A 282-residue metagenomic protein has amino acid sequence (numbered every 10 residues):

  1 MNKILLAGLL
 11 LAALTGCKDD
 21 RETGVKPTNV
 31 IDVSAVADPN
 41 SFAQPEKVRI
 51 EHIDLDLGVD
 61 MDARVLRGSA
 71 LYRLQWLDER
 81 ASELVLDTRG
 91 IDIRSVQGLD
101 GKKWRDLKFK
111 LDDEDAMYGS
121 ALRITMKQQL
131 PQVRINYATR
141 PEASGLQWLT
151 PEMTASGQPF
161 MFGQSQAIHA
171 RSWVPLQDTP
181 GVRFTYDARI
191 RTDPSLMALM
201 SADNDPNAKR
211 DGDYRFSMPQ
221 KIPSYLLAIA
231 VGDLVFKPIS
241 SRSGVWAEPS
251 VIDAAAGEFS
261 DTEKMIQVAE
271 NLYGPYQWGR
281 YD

Functional and structural regions predicted by a protein language model:
N2-A7: Sec-dependent signal peptide recognition, specifically the positively charged N-region followed immediately by
L9-G16: Hydrophobic h-region of N-terminal signal peptides that target proteins for export in Gram-negative bacteria
C17-R280: Acidic/His-enriched low-complexity segments
